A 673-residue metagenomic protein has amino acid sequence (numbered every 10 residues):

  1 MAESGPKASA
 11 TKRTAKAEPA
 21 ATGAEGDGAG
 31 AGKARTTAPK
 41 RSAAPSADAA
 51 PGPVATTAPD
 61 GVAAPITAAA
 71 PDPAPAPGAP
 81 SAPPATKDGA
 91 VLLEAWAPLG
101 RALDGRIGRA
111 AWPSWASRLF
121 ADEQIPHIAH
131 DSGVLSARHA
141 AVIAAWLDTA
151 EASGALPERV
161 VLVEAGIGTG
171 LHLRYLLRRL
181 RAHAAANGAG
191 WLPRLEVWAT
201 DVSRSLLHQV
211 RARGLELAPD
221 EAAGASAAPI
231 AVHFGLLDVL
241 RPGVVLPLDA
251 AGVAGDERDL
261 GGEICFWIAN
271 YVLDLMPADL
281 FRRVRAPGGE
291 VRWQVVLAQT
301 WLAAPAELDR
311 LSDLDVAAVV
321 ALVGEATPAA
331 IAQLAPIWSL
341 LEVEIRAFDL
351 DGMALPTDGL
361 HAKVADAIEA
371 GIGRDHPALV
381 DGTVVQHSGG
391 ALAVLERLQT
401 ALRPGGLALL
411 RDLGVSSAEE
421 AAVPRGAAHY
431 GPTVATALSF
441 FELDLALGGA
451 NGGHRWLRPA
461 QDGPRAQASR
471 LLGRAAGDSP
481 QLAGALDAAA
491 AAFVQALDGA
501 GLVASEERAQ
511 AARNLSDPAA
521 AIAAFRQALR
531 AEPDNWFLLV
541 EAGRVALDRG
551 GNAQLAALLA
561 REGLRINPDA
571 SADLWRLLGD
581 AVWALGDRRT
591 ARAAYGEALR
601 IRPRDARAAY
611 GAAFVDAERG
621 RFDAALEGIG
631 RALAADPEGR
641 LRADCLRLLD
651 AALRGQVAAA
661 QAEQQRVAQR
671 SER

Functional and structural regions predicted by a protein language model:
A2-E3, P77-A165, T169-E257, I264 (+9 more regions): Rossmann-like AdoMet
E3-T56, D60-G61, I66: Intrinsically disordered, polybasic Lys/Arg-rich low-complexity tracts
I167, N270-V272, R411-G414: Short, well-ordered beta-to-alpha junction loops that form the rim of enzyme active sites and present histidine/acidic
R174, P277-D279, E420: Short glycine-/acidic-enriched loop or helix-start segments at secondary-structure transitions that form or flank
G252-R285, D381-G389: A short SAM/SAH-binding and catalytic strip from SAM-dependent methyltransferases
A269-L350, P432: A mobile, often basic/glycine-rich helix-loop segment that functions as the active-site lid/recognition loop
D349-R561, R565, A570-D573: Rossmann-like AdoMet/SAM-dependent catalytic core
